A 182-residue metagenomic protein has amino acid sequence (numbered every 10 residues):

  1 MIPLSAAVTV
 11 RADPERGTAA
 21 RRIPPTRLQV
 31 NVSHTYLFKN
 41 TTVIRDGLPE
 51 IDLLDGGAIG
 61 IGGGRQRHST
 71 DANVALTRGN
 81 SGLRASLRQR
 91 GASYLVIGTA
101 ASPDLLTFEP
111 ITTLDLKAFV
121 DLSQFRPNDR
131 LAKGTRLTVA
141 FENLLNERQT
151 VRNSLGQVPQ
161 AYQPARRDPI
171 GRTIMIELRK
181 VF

Functional and structural regions predicted by a protein language model:
M1-P3, R27, Y36, L53 (+1 more regions): Acidic/proline-rich low-complexity IDRs
I2-L4, T26, Q66-T70, P110-L114 (+2 more regions): Residues that define the transmembrane beta-barrel architecture of outer-membrane proteins
S5-D13, N73-T77, F119-S123, N128 (+1 more regions): Transmembrane beta-barrel domains of outer membrane proteins
V10-V30, T42-I44, S123-T135: Short loop/turn motifs that connect adjacent beta-strands in outer-membrane beta-barrel proteins
R16, D55-I59, S81, K133 (+1 more regions): Feature targets compositionally biased, intrinsically disordered low-complexity regions with long contiguous runs
R22-P24, A75, D168-I170: A generic structural signal for short, solvent-exposed coil/turn residues that cap or connect secondary-structure
V30-R126: C-terminal beta-barrel architecture of Gram-negative outer-membrane proteins
R88-I97, V120-F182: C-terminal beta-signal and adjacent terminal beta-strands/loops of Gram-negative outer-membrane beta-barrel proteins
